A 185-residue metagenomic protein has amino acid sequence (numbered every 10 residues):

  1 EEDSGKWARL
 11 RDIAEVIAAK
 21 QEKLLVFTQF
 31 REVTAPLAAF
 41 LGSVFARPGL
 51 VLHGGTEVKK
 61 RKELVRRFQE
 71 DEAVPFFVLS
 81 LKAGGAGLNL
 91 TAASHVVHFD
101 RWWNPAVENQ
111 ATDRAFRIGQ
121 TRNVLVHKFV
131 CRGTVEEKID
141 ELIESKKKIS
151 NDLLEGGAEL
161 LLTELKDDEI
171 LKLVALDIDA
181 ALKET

Functional and structural regions predicted by a protein language model:
E1-L88, L161-T185: Conserved Helicase C-terminal RecA-like lobe
L41, R47-P48, K60, L64-V65 (+2 more regions): SF2 helicase/translocase ATPase core recognition
